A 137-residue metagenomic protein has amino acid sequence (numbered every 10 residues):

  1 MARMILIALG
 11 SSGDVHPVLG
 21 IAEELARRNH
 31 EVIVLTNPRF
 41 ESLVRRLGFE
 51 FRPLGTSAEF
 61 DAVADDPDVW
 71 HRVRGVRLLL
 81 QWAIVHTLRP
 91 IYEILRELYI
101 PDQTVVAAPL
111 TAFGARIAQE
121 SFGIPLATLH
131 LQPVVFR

Functional and structural regions predicted by a protein language model:
M1-R52: N-terminal subdomain of nucleotide-sugar transferases
S11, S57, A112: Short glycine-rich anion-binding loops that position phosphate/pyrophosphate groups of nucleotides and phosphorylated
F40-S42, A58-A62, P133-R137: Short gly/pro/ser/thr-enriched loop/turn and capping motifs at secondary-structure boundaries
V44-R46, V63, S121: Short acidic, glycine/serine/threonine-rich loops at helix termini
E50-T104: Phosphate/nucleotide-donor binding subsite
L88-R137: Conserved nucleotide-sugar donor-interacting segment of glycosyltransferase catalytic cores, predominantly GT-B
